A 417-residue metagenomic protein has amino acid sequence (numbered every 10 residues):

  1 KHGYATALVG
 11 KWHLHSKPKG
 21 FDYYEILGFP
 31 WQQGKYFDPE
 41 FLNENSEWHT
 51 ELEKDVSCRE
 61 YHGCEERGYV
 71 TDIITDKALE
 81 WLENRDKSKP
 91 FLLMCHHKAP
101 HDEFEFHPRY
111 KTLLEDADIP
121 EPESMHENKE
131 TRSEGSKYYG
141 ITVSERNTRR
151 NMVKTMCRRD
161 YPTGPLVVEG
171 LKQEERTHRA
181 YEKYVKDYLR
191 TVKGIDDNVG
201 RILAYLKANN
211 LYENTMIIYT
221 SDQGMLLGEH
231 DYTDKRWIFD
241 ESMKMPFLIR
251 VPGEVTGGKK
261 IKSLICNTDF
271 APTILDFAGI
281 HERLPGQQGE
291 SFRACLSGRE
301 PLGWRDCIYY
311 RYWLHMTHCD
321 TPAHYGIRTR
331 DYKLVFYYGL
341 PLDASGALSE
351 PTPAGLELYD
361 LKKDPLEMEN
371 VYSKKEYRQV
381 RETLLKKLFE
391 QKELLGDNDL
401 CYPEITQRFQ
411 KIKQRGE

Functional and structural regions predicted by a protein language model:
K1, E25, L79-E83, K111-E115 (+9 more regions): Non-transmembrane alpha-helical segments in soluble domains of secreted/periplasmic/extracellular proteins
K1-H13, L52, R67, T71-I74 (+1 more regions): Long, well-ordered early-domain segments
H2-A7, F21-D22, D86-L93, L211-I217 (+2 more regions): Loop/turn elements at helix/coil->beta-strand transitions in domains of secreted/extracellular proteins
G3-S16, A278-G286: Short, well-structured beta-strand/strand-turn elements
G20-Y23, G28-G34, E103, Q223-E229 (+7 more regions): C-terminal cap/loop subdomain of S1 sulfatases and analogous C-terminal strand-loop tails that border
P30-E66, L82-K89, M94-I265, D276-G286 (+4 more regions): Active-site-proximal cap/lid insertion segments
D364: Intrinsically disordered, low-complexity polar regions and short flexible loop motifs
